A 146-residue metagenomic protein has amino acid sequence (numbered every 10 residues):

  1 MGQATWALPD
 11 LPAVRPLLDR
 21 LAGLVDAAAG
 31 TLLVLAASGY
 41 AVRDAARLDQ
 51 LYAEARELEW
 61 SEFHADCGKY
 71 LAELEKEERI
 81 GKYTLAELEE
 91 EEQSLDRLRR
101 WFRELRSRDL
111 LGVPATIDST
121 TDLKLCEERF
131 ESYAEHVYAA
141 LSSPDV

Functional and structural regions predicted by a protein language model:
M1-E75, R100, C126: Positively charged, polar, low-complexity stretches
E73-E127: Charge-patterned, long linear interaction tracts outside catalytic cores
S119-V146: Charged, long alpha-helical assembly modules
